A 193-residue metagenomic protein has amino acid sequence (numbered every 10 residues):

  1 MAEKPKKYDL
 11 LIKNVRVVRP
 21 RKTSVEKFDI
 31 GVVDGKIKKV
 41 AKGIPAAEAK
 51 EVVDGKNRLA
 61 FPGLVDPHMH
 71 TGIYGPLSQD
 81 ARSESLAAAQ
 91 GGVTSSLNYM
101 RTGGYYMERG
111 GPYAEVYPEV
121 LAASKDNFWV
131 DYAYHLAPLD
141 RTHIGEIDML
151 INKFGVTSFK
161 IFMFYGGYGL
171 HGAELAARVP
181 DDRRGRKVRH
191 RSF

Functional and structural regions predicted by a protein language model:
A2-F61: Histidine-rich, glycine-flanked metal-binding segment
K6-Y8, A47-K50, K56, A60 (+4 more regions): Short coil/turn connectors at secondary-structure junctions
V15, I30, G35, N57 (+5 more regions): Divalent metal-coordination and catalytic microenvironments
V18, Y99, F162: Conserved residues at the C-terminal ends of beta-strands
G55-A123, N127: Metal-associated gating/positioning segment near the N- to mid-region
G103-P118, K125-F193: Histidine/acidic-residue-rich, glycine-tolerant segments that coordinate divalent metal ions
